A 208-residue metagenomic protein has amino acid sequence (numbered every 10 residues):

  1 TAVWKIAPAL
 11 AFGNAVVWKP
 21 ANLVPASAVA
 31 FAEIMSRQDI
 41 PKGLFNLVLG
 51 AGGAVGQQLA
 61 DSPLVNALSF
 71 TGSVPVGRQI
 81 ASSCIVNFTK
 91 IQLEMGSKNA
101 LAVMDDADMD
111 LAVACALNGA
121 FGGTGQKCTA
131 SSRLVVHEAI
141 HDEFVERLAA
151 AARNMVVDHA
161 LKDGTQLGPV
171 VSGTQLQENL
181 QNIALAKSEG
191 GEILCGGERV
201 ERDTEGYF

Functional and structural regions predicted by a protein language model:
T1-L111: Rossmann-like NAD(P) dinucleotide-binding subdomain of oxidoreductase/dehydrogenase enzymes
A67, P75-F208: ALDH superfamily catalytic-core signature
